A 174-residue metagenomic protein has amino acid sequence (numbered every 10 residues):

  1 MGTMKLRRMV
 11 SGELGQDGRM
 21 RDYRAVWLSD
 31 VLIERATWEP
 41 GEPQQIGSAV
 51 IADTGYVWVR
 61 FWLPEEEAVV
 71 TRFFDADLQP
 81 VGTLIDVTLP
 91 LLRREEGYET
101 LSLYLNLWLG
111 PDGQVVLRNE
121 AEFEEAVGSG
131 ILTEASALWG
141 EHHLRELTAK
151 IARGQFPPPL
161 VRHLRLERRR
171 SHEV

Functional and structural regions predicted by a protein language model:
M1-Y56: Charge-rich, low-complexity N-terminal segments
G15, I51-A52, L63-P64, D75 (+1 more regions): Acidic surface patches and DE-rich sequence motifs
D22, G82, V116-R118: A sequence-level detector of short linear motifs
Q45-S48, R94-E96, A126-G130: A short, polar/proline- and glycine-enriched secondary-structure boundary/capping micro-motif
Y56-L92, Y98-L105: Phosphate/ribose-recognition catalytic cores of enzymes acting on nucleotide-derived substrates
I85-T88, L92, G97-E99, W139-G154: A long amphipathic alpha-helix within ATP-dependent nucleotide-binding catalytic cores
L103-L147: A hydrophobic, small-residue-rich beta->alpha segment in the mid-to-C-terminal subdomain of diverse proteins
H143-V174: Cysteine/selenocysteine-centered motifs that mediate thiol-based redox chemistry or coordinate metal-sulfur cofactors
